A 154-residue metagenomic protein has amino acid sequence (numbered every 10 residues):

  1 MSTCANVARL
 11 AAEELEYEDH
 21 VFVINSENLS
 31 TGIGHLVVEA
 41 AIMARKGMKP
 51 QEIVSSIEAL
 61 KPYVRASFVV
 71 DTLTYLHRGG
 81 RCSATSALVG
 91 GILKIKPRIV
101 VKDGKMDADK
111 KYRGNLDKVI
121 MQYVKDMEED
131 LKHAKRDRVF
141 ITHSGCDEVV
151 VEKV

Functional and structural regions predicted by a protein language model:
M1: N-terminal glycine-rich "phosphate-gripper" loop used for MgATP/nucleotide binding and carboxylate activation
C4-F22, N28-V38, I42-V154: Mixed-charge interfacial surface used for oligomerization/domain docking and macromolecular partner engagement
